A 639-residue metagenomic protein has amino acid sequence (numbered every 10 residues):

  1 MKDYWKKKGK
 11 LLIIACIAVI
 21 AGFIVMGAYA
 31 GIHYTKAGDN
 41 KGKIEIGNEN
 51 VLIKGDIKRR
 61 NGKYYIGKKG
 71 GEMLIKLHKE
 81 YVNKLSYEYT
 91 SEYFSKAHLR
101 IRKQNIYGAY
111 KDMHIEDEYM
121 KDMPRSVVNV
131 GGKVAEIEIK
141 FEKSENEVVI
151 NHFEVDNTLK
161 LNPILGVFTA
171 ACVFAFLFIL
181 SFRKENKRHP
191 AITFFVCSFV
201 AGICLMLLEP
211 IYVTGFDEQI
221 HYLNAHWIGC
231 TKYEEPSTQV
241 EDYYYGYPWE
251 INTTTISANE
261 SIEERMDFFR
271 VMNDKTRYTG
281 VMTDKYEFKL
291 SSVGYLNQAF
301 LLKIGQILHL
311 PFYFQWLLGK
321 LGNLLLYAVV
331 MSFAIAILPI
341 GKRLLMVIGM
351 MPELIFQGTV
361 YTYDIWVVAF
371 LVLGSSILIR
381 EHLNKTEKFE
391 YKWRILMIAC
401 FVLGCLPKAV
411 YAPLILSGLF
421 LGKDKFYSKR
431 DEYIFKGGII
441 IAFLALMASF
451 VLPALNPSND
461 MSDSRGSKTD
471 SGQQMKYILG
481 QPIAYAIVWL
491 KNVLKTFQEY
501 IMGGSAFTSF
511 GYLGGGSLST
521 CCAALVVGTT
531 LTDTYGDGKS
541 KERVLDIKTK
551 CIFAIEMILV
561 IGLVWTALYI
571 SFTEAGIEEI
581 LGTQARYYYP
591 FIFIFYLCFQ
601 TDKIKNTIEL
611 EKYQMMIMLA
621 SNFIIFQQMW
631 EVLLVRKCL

Functional and structural regions predicted by a protein language model:
M1-Y34, K160-C204, I434-I440, L545-A554 (+1 more regions): Start-transfer (signal-anchor) and selected internal transmembrane alpha helices of multi-pass inner/ER membrane
I17-K36, K187-E218, H226-D267, I440-N456 (+2 more regions): Transmembrane signal-anchor helices characteristic of membrane glycosylation enzymes that use polyprenol
L180, L317-I340: Transmembrane-helix motifs of polytopic, lipid-linked glycan transferases
T231-L318: Interfacial juxtamembrane loops and adjacent helix segments that form the catalytic/substrate-binding surfaces
Y245, V271-Y278, V451-G538, L639: Membrane-lumen/periplasm interface segments of multi-pass, membrane-embedded glycan/lipid transferases
L310-Y313, S332-E353: Transmembrane-helix signature of polytopic, membrane-embedded enzymes that assemble or transfer cell-envelope glycans
F356, K392-A409, L414-F420: Membrane-interface alpha helices of multi-pass inner-membrane proteins
I377-T386, A412-F443: Perimembrane helix-loop-helix junctions
